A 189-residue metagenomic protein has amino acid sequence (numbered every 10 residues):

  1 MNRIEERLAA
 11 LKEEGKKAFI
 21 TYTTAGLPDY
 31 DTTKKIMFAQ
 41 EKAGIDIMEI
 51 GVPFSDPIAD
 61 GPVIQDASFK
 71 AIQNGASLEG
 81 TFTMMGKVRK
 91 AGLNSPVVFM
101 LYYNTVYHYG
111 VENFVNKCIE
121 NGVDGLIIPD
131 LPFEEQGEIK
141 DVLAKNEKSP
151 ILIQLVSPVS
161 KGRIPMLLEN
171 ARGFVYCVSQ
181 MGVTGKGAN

Functional and structural regions predicted by a protein language model:
M1-L11, F54-Q65, A76-G86, V106-N113 (+3 more regions): Active-site-adjacent beta->alpha loops and helix N-cap segments on the catalytic face of soluble alpha/beta enzymes
R7-L27, G61-A67, V88-M100: N-terminal small/glycine-rich loop or linker at the start of catalytic domains across soluble metabolic enzymes
F19-T33, V98-G110, I151-V159, G187-A188: Active-site mouth loops of central-metabolism enzymes
I20, D46-E49, I127, V175-Y176: Conserved beta-strand positions in the central sheet of alpha/beta enzyme cores
T21, Q40, G51, C118 (+1 more regions): Conserved, mostly hydrophobic/aromatic
Y30-E41, V159-N170: Catalytic cores of alpha/beta
G44, C118-D124, A144-L152, N170-C177: Glycine-enriched alpha-helix->loop->beta-strand junction motifs that scaffold or abut catalytic
E169-N189: Active-site rim beta-loop-alpha module in soluble metabolic enzymes
